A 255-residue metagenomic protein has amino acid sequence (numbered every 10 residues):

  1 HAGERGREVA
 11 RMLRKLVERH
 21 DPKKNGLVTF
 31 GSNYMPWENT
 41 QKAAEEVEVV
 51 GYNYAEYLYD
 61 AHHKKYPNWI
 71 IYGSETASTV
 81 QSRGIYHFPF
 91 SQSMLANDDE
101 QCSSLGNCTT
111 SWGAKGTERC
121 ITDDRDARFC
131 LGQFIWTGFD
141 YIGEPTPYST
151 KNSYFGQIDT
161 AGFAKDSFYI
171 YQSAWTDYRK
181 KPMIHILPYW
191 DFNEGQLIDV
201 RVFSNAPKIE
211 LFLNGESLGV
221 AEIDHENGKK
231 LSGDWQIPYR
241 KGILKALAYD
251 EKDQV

Functional and structural regions predicted by a protein language model:
H1-H225, S232-D253: Extended substrate-binding grooves/exosites of carbohydrate-active enzymes
